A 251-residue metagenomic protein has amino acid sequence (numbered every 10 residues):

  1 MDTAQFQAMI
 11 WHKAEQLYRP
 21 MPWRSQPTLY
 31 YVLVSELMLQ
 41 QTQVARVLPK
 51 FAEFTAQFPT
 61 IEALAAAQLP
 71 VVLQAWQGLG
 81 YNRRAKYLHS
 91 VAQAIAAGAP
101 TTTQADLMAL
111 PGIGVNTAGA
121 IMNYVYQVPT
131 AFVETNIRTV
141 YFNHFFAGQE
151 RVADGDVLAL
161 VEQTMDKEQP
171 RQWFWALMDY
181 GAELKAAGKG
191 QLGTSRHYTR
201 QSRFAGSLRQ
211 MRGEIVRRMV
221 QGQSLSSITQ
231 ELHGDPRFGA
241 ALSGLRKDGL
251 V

Functional and structural regions predicted by a protein language model:
D2, F6-Q210, G222-G239: Catalytic cores of DNA base-excision repair glycosylases
M219: Core nucleotide-handling region used for phosphoryl-transfer chemistry
L242-S243: Short, hydrophobic-biased segments on the C-terminal half of alpha helices that form "recognition helices"
R246-V251: A short, conserved structural fragment
